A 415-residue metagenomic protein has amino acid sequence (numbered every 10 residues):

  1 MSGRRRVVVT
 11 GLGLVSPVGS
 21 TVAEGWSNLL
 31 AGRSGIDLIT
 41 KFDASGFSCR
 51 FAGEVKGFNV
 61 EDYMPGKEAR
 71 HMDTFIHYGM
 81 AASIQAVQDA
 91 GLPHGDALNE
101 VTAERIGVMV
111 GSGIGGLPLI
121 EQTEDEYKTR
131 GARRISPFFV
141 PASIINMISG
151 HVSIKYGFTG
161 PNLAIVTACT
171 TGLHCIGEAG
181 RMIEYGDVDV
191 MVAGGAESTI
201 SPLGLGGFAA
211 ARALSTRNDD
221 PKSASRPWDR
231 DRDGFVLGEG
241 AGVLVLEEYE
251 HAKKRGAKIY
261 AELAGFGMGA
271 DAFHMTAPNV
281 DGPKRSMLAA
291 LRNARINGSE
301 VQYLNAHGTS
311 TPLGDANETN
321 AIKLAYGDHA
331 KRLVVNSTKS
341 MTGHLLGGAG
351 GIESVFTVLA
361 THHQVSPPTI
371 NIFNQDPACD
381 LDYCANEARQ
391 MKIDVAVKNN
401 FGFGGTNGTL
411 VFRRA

Functional and structural regions predicted by a protein language model:
M1-V9, D96-A103, A294-E300, K331 (+1 more regions): Flexible, low-complexity linker/loop segments at domain and module junctions
S2, V9, G25, L30-T167 (+2 more regions): Conserved beta-ketoacyl condensing-enzyme motif
R6-T10, D37, D219-A294, Y303: Condensing-enzyme catalytic core mediating Claisen C-C bond formation in acyl metabolism
A44-E54, G116-L119, S198-S225, M268-R285 (+3 more regions): Active-site-adjacent elements of ketosynthase-type condensing enzymes
G79-P93, I145-I148, S153-Y156, P161-E197 (+3 more regions): Active-site-proximal alpha-helical scaffold in enzymes
A86-T102, A252-I259, M287-Y303, A325-H329: Phosphate/pyrophosphate-binding loops at sites that engage ATP/ADP/AMP, CoA/4′-phosphopantetheine, polyphosphate
T129-S136, G177, R181, Y185 (+4 more regions): Glycine-/small-residue-rich "gating" segment that lines the acyl/pantetheine channel and substrate pocket
I135-V140, G160-T167, D229-D233, L333-H344 (+1 more regions): Short pre-catalytic strand/loop immediately N-terminal to key active-site residues, enriched for Gly-Thr
